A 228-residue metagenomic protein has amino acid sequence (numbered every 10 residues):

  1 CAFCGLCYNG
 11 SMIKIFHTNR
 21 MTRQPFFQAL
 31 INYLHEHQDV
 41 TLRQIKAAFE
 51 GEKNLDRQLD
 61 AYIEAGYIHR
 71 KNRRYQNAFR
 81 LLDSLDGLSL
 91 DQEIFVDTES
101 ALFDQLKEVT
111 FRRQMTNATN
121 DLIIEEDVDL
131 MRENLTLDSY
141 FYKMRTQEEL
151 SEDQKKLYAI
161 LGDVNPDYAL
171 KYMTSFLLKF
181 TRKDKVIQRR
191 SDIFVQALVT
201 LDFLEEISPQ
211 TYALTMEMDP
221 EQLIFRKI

Functional and structural regions predicted by a protein language model:
A2-G5: Short hydrophobic alpha-helical segments enriched in small aliphatic residues
M12-L102: Polyanion-binding and phosphate-handling cores
R23-R43, T98-R189: Short amphipathic alpha-helical interface segments
F49-E64, D184-L201: Short amphipathic alpha-helical interaction segments
I63-R74, V195-T211: A short, conserved structural fragment
L81-M115, M218-I228: Short, amphipathic alpha-helical interaction segments positioned at domain boundaries
V199-D202, S208-Q210, T215-I228: Charge-dense, extended regions
